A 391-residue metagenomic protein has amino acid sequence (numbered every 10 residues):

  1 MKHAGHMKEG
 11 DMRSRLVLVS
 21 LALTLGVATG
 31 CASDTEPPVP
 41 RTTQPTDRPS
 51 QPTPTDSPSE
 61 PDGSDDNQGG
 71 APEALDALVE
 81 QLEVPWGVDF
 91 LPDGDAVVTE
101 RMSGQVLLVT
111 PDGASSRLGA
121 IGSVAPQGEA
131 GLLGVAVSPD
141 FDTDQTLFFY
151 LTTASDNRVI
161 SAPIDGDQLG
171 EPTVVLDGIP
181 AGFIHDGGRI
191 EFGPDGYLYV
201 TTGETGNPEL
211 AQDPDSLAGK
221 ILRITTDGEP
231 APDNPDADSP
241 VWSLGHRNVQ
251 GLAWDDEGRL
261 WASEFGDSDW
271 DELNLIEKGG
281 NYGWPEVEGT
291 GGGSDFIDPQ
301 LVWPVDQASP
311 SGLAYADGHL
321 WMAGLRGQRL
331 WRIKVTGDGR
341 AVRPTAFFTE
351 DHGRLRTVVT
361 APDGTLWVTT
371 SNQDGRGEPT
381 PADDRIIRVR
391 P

Functional and structural regions predicted by a protein language model:
M1-A22: N-terminal export and membrane-targeting signals
R13-V17, A32-N207, R259-G266, Q307-G337 (+2 more regions): Acidic, Gly/Ser/Thr-rich repeat motifs that build Ca2+-stabilized beta-propeller blades
V27-G30: C-terminal motif of bacterial Sec signal peptides marking the signal peptidase cleavage site
S116-A130, P172-D186, T226-L244, G280-V305 (+1 more regions): Surface-exposed loop and turn segments in beta-propeller and other repeat-based domains that flank or scaffold
S161-L169, L222-A231, I276-W284, E288 (+2 more regions): Short loop/turn segments immediately following beta-strands, especially the blade-tip and inter-blade linker loops
D215-E257: Loop-centered beta-sheet repeat module
R356: Segments of small-molecule ligand-sensing domains
